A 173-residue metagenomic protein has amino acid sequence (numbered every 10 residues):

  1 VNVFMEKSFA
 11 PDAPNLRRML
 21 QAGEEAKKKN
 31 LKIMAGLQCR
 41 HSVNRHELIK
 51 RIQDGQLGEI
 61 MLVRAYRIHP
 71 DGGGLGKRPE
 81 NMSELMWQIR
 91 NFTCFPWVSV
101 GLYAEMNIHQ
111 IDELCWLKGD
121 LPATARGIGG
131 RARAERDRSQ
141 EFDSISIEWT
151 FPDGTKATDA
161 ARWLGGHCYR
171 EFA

Functional and structural regions predicted by a protein language model:
V1-H41, G55: Beta-strand-loop-alpha-helix segment that lines the small-molecule cofactor/substrate pocket of alpha/beta enzymes
M5, G129, A161: Short loop/edge segments at beta-strand edges and connector loops that shape dinucleotide/nucleotide cofactor-binding
K28-A35, C39-S139, G165, A173: Predominantly a Rossmann-like dinucleotide-binding segment in NAD(P)-dependent oxidoreductases
D137-S139, T150-A173: NAD(P)-dinucleotide binding in Rossmann-like oxidoreductases
